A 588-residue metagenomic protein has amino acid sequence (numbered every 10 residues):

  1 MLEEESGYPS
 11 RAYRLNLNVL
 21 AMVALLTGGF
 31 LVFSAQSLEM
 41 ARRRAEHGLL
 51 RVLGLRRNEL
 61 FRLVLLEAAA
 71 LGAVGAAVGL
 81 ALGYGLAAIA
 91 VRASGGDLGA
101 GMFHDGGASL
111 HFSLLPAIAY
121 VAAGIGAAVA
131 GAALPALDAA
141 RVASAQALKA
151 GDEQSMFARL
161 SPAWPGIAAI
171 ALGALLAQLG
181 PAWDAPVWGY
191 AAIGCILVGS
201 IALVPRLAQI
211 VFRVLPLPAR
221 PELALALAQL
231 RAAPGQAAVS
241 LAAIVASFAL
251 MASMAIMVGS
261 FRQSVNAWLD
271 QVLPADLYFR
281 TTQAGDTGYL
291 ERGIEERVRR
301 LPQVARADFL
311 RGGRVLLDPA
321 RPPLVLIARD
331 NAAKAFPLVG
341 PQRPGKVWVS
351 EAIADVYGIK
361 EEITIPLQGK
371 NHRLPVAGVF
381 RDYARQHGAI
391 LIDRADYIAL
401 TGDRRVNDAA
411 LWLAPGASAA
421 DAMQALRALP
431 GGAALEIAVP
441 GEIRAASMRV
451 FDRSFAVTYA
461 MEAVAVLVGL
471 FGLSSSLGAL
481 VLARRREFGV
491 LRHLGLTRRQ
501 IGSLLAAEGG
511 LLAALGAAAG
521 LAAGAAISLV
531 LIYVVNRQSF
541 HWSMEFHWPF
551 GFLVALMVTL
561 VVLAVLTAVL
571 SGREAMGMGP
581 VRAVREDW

Functional and structural regions predicted by a protein language model:
M1-L26, A41, L63, V187-A192 (+3 more regions): Peri-transmembrane interface segments
A12-L15, A76, S113-P135, Q154-M257 (+1 more regions): Alpha-helical transmembrane segments, especially those used as permease/efflux helices and single-pass anchors
F30-G72, G151, F471-A513, A517: Interfacial "coupling" helices/loops that link adjacent transmembrane helices in transporter permeases
L80-P116, G173-A191, L521-T559, V569-V581: Short helix-loop junctions at transmembrane helix boundaries
A140-M156, M576-W588: Short cytosolic juxtamembrane segments of multi-pass membrane proteins
L203-P344, W348-E351, E361, A446 (+1 more regions): Juxtamembrane segments of multi-pass membrane proteins
L241, V406-L413, A419-R537, H541-L570 (+2 more regions): C-terminal transmembrane helical bundles of large multi-pass transporters and their helix-start/helix-kink determinants
R314-R321, V325-G441: Basic-flanked hydrophobic alpha-helices used for secretion and membrane insertion
